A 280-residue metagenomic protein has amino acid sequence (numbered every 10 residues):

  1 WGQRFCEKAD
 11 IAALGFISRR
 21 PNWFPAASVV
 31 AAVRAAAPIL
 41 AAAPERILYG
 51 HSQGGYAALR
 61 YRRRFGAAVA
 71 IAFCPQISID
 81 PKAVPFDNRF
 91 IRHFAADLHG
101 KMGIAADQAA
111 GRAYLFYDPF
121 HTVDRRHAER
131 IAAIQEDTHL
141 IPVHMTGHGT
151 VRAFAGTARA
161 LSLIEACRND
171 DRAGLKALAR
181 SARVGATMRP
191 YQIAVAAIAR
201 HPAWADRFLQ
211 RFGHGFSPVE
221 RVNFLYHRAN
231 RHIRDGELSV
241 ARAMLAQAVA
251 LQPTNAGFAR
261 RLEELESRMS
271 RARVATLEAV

Functional and structural regions predicted by a protein language model:
W1-A42, A67-E264, R268-V280: Extended, composition-driven regions rather than compact fold-specific motifs
A42-S52: Alpha/beta-hydrolase fold nucleophile elbow
G50-R62: Glycine-rich nucleophile elbow surrounding the catalytic serine of serine-hydrolase chemistry
